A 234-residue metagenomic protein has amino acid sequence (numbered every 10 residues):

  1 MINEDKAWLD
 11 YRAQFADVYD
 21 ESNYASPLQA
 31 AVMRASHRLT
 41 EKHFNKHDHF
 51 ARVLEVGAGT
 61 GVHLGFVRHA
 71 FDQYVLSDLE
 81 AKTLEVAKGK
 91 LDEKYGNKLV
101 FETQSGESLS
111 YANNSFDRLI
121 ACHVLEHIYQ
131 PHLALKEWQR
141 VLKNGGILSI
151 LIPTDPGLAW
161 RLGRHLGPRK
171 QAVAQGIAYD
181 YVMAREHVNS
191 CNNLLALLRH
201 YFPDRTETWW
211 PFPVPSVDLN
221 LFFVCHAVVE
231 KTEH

Functional and structural regions predicted by a protein language model:
I2-A31, Y129-Q139, K143, I147-E233: S-adenosyl-L-methionine-dependent methyltransferase catalytic module, highlighting the catalytic core
A31-F50: Conserved alpha-helix/loop element of class I SAM-dependent methyltransferases that forms part of the SAM/SAH-binding
A51, D72, D117: Conserved acidic residues
A51-R52, K143: Residues that mark the start of a beta-strand
L54, T60-S108: Class I SAM-dependent methyltransferase SAM/SAH-binding core
E107-L119: A short acidic, Gly/Pro-enriched loop at the edge of an enzyme's catalytic core that lines a small-molecule cofactor
R118-Y129: A short SAM/SAH-binding and catalytic strip from SAM-dependent methyltransferases
